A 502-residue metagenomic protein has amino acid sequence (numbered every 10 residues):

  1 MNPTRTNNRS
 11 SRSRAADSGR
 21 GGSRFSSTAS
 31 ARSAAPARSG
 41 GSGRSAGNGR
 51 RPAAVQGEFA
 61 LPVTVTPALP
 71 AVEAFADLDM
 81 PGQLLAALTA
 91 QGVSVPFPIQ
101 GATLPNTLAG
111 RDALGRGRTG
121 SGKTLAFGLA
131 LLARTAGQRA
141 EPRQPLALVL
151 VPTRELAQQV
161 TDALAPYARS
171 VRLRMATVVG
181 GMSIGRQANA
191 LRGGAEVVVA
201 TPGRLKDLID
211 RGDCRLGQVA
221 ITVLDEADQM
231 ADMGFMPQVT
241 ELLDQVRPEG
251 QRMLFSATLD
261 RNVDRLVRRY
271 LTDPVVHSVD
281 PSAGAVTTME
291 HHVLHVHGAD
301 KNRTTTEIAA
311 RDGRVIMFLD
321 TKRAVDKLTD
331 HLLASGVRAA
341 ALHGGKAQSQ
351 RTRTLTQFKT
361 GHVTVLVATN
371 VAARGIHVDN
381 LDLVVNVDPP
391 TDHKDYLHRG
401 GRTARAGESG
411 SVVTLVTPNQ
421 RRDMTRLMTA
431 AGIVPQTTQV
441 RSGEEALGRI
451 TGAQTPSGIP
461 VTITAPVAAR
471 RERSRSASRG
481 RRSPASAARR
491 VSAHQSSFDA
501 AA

Functional and structural regions predicted by a protein language model:
M1-A102, D320, A500-A502: N-terminal intrinsically disordered, low-complexity tails of helicases
N7, A31, D330, A465-V467: Intrinsically disordered, low-complexity repeat segments enriched in small/polar residues
G19-R24, S42-S45, G49-R51, G115 (+6 more regions): Compositionally biased, intrinsically disordered low-complexity regions
P70-I459, R489-R490, F498: Conserved helicase RecA-like core
P456-S474: Long, compositionally biased
R471-A502: The feature captures the C-terminal accessory region of ATP-dependent helicases and related nucleic-acid translocases
